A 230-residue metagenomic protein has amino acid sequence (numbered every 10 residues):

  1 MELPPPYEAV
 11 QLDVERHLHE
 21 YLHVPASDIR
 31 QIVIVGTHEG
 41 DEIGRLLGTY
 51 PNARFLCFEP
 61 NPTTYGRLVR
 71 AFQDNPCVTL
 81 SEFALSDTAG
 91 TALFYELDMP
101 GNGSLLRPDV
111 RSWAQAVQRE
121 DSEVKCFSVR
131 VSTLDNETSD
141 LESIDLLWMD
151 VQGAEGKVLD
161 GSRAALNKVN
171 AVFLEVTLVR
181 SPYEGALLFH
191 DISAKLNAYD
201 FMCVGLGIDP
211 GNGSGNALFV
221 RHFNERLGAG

Functional and structural regions predicted by a protein language model:
M1-G230: Phosphate/nucleotide-binding beta-alpha loop and adjacent structural elements of enzyme active sites
